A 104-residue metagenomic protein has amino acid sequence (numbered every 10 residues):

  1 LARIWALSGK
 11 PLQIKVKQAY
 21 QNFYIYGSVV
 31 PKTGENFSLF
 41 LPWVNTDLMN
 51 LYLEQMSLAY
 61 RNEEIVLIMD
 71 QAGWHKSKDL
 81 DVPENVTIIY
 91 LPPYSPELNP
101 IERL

Functional and structural regions predicted by a protein language model:
L1-L104: Short functional hotspots at interaction and active-site rims
